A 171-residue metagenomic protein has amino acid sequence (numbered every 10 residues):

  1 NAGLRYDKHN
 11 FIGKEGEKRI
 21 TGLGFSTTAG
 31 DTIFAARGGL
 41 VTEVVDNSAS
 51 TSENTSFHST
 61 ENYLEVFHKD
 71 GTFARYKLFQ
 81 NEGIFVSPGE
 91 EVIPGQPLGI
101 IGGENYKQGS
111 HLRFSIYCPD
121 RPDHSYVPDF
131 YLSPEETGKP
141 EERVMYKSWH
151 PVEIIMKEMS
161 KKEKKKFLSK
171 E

Functional and structural regions predicted by a protein language model:
N1-E61, P94, Y146, H150-E171: Surface-exposed, glycine-biased beta-strand/turn segments
E17-I20, H68, L78, H111-R113: Histidine-centered active-site/metal-ligand motif
T28, F34-A35, D70-G95: Short histidine-centered loop motifs in beta-beta connectors
E43, L78-N81, G103, C118: A residue-level detector for short acidic-glycine micro-motifs
H58-T72: OB-fold (S1/OB) nucleic-acid-binding surfaces
L64, I93-Y106, F114: Short hydrophobic beta/alpha edge segments that flank linear recognition/processing sites
I84-Q96, H111, S115-E171: Acidic, glycine-rich catalytic/binding loops that coordinate metals and/or anionic ligands
